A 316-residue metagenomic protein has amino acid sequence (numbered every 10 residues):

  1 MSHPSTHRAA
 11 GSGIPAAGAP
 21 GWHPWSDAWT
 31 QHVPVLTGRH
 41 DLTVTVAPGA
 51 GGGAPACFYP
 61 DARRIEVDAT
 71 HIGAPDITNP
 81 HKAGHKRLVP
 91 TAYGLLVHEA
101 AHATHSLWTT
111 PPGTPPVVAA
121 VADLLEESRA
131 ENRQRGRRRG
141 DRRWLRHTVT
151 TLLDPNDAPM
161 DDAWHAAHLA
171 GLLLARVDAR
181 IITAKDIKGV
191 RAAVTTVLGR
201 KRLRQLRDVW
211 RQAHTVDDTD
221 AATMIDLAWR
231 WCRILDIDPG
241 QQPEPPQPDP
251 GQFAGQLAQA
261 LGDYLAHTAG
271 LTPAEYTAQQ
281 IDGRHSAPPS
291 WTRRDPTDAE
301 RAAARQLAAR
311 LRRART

Functional and structural regions predicted by a protein language model:
M1-A158: Basic/hydrophobic alpha-helical interface regions
P20-H23, D27, R142, D162 (+3 more regions): Short, low-complexity intrinsically disordered segments
W25-A28, H32, H147, A167 (+3 more regions): Enriched - but not universal
H105, T109, R139-H147, D154-D157 (+6 more regions): Bulky hydrophobic/aromatic packing residues
R139-Q212: Long, well-structured alpha-helical subdomains associated with metal-dependent extracellular/ecto-lumenal hydrolases
R180-T316: Negatively charged
